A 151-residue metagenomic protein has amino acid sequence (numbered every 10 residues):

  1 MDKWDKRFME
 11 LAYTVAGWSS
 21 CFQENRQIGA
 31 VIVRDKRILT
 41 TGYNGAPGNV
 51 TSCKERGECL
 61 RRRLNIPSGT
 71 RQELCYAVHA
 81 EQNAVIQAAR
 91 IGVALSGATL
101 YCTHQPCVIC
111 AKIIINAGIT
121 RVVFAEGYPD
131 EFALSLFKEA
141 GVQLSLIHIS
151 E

Functional and structural regions predicted by a protein language model:
M1-I147: Zinc-dependent deaminase catalytic domain
I149-E151: A short, hydrophobic C-terminal helix/tail in secreted or cell-surface proteins
